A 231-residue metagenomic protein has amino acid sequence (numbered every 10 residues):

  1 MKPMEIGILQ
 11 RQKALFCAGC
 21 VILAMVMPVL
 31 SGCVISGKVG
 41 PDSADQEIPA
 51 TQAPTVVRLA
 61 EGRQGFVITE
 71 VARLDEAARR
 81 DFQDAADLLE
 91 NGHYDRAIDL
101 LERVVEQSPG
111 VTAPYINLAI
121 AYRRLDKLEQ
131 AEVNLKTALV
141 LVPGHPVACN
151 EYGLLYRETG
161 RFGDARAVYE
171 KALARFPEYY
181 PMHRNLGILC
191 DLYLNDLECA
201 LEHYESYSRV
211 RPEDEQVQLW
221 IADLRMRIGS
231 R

Functional and structural regions predicted by a protein language model:
V34-G37: Bacterial signal peptide processing site
V71-V111, R124: Alpha-helical segment of the N-proximal tetratricopeptide repeat
A78-R79, T112-A113, P146-V147, Y180-P181 (+1 more regions): Helix-start (N-cap) detector for alpha-helical repeat units in TPR-like alpha-solenoids, especially tetratricopeptide
N91-L100, R124-T137, E158-K171, L194-S206 (+1 more regions): Structural signature of tandem alpha-helical TPR/SEL1-like repeats, specifically the intra-repeat loop/turn
N117, E151, N185, L219-W220: Canonical tetratricopeptide repeat
